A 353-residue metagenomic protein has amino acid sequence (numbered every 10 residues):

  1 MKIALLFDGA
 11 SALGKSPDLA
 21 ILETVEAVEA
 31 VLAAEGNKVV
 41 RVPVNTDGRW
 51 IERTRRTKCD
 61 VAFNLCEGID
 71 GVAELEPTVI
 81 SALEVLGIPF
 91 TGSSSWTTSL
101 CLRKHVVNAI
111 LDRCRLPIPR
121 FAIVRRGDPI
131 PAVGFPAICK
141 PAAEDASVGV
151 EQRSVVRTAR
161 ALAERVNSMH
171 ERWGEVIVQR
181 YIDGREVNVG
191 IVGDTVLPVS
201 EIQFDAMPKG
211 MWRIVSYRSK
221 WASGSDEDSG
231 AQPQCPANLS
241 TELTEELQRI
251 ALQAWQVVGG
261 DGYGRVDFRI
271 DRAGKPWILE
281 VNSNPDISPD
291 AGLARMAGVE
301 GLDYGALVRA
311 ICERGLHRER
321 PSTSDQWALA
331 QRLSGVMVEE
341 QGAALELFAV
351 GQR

Functional and structural regions predicted by a protein language model:
M1-F7, T54-K58, T98-R185, R353: Active-site nucleotide/adenylate-binding loops and adjacent lid/helix of ATP-dependent enzymes
M1-P89, S95-W96, L100-L102, V106 (+5 more regions): ATP-binding N-terminal substructure of ATP-dependent carboxylate-amine bond-forming enzymes
A10-S11, V196, S283: Short, glycine/serine-rich, charged loops/turns that create anion-binding and catalytic segments at active sites
A33, E84, D112, H170 (+1 more regions): Anion (oxyanion) recognition and catalysis
V39, P89-F90, I118, A137 (+1 more regions): Hydrophobic beta-strand scaffold residues
T158-R249, R272-W277: Phosphate-binding site of ATP-dependent enzymes
N238-R353: ATP-dependent carboxylate activation and anion-phosphoryl transfer catalytic cores that bind Mg-ATP to form
